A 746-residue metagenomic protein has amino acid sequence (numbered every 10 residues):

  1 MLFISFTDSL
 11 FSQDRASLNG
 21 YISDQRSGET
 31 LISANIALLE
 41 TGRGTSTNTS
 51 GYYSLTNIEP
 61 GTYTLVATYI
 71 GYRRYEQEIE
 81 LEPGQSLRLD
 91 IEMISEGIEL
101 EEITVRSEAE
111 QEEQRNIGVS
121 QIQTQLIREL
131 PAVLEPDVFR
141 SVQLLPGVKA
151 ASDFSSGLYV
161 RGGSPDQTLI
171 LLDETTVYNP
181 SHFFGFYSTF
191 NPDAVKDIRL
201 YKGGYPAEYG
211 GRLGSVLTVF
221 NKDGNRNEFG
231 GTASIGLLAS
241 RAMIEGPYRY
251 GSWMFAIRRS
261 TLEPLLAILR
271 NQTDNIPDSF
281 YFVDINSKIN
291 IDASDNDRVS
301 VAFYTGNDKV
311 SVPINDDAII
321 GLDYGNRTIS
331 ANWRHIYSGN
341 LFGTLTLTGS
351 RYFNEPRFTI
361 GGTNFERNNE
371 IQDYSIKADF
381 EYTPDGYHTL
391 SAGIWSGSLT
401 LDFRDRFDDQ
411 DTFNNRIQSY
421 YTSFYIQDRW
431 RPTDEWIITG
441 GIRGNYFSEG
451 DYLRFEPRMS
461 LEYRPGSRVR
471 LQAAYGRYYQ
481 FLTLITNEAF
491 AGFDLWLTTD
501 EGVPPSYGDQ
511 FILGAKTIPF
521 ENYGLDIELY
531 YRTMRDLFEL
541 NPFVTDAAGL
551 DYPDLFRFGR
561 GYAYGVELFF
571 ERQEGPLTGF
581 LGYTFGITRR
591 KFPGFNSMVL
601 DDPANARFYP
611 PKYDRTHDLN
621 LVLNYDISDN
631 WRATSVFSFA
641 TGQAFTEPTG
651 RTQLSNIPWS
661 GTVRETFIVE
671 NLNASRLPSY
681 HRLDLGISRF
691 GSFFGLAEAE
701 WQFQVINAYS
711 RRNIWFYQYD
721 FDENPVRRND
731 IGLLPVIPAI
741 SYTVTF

Functional and structural regions predicted by a protein language model:
Y21-S27, A34-L39, T68-Y72, E82 (+3 more regions): Short, acidic, small-residue-rich periplasmic hinge/interaction motif at the N-terminus of Gram-negative outer-membrane
T56-N57, E129, T175-K202: Short acidic/polar hinge/loop motifs at secondary-structure boundaries that mediate gating or recognition
L89-I91, L145, T189-G230, R241: A beta-strand signature from Gram-negative outer-membrane beta-barrel systems, especially the internal plug domain
L130-L134, F139-N179, K196: Extracytoplasmic beta-strand/coil segments of soluble accessory domains associated with Gram-negative outer-membrane
A318-I336, R470, Y478-M534, V544-Q573 (+2 more regions): Outer-membrane beta-barrel signature, preferentially recognizing the C-terminal barrel domain of Gram-negative
F353, D402-D405, S448, S467-F511 (+4 more regions): Surface-exposed extracellular loop regions of Gram-negative outer-membrane beta-barrel proteins, predominantly
T433, Y531-T533, F556-T646: Gram-negative outer-membrane beta-barrel transporters
F639-V663, L677-D684, S688-F746: C-terminal beta-signal and adjacent terminal beta-strands/loops of Gram-negative outer-membrane beta-barrel proteins
